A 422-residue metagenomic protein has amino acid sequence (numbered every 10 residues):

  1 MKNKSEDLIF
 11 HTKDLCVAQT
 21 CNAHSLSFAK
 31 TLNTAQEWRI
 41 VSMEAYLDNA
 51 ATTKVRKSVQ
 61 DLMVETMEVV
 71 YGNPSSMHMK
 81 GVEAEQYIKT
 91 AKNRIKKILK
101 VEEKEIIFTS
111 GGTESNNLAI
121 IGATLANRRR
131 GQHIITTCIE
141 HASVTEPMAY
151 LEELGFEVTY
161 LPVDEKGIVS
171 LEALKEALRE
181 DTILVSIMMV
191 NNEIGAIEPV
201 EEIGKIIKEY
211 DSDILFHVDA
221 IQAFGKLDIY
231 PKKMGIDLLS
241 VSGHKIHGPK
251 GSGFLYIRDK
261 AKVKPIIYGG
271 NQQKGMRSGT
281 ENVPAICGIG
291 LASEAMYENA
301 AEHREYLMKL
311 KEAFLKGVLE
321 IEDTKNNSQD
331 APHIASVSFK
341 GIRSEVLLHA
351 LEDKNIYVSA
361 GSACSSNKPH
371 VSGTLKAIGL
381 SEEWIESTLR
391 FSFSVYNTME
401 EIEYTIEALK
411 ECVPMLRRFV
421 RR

Functional and structural regions predicted by a protein language model:
L8-H11, L15: Short hydrophobic targeting helices and cationic amphipathic motifs that mediate membrane/organellar targeting
F10, S27-F28, N33-R422: Pyridoxal 5′-phosphate
